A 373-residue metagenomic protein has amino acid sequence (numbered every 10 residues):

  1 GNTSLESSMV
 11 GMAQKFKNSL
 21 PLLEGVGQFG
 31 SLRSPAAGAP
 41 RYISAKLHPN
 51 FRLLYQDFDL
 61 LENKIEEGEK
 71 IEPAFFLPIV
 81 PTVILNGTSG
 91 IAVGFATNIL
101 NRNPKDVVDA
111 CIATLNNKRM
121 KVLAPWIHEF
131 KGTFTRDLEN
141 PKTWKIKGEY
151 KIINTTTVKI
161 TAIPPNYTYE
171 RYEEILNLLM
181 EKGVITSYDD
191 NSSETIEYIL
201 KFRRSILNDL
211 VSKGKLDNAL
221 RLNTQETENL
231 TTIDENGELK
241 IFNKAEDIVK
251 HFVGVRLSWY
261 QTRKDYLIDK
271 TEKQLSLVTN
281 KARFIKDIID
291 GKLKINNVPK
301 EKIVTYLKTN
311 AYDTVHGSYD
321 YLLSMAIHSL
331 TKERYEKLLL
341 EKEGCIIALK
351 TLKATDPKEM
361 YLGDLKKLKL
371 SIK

Functional and structural regions predicted by a protein language model:
G1-P141, I199: Catalytic phosphate-handling regions of large nucleic-acid enzymes and associated NTPases
C111, N116-K373: Charged, surface-exposed alpha-helical interface/stalk elements
